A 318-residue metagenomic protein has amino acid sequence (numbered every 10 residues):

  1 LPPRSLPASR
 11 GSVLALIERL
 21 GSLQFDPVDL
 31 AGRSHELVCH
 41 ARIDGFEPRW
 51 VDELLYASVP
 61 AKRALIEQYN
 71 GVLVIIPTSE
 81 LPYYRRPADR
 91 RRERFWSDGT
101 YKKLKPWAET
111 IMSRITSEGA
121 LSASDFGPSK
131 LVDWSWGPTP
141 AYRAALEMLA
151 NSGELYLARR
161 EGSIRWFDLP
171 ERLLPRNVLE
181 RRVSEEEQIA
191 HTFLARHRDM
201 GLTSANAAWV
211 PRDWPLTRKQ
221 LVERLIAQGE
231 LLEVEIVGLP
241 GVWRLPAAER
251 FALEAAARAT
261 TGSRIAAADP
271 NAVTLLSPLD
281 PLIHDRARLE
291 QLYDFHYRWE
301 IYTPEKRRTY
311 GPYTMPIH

Functional and structural regions predicted by a protein language model:
L1-H318: Long, charged, low-complexity, helical-prone intrinsically disordered regions
